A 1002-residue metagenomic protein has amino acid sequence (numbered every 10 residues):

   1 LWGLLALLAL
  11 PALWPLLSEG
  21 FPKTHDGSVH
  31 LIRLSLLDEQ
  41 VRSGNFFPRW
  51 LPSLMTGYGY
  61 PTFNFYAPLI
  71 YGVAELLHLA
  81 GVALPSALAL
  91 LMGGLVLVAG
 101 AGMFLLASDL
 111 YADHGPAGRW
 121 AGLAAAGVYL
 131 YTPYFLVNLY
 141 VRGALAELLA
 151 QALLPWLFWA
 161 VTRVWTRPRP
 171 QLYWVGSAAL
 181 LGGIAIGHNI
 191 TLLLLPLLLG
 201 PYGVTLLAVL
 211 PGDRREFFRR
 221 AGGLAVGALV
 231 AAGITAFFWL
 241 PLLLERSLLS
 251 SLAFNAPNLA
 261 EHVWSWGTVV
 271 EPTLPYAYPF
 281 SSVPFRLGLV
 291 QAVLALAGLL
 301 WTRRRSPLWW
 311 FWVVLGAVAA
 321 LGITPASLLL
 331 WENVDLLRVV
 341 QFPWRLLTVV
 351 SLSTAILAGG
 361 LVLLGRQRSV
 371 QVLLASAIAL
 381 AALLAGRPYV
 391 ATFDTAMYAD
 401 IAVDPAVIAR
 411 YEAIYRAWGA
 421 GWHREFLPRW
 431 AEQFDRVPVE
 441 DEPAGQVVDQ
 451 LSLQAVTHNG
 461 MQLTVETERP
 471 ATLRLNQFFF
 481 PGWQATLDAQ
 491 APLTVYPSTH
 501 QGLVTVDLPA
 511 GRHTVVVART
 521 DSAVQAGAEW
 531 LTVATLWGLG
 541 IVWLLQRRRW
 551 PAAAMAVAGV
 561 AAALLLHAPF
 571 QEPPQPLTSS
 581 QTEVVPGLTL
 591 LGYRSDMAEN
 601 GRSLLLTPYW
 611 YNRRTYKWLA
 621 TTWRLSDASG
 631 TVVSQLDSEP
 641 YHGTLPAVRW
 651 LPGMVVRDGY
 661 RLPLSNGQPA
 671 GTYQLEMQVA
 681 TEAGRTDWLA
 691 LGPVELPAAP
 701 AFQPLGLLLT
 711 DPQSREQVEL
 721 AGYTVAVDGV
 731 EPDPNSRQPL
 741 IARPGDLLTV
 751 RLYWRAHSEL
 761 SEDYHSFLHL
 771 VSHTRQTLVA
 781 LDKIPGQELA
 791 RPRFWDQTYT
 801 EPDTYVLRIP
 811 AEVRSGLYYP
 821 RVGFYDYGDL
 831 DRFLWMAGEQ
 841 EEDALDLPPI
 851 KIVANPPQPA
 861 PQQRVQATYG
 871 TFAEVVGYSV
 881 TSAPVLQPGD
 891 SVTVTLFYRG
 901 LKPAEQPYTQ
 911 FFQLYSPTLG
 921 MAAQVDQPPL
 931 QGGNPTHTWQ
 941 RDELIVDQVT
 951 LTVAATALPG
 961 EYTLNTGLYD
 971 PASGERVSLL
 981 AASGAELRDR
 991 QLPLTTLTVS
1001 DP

Functional and structural regions predicted by a protein language model:
L1-M397, H513-A518, Q525-H567: Membrane-embedded transmembrane-helix bundle of lipid-linked glycan/lipid transferases
D26, A101, S108, V362-L363 (+5 more regions): Extracytoplasmic
L34, L252-A253, T464-T467, M597-L604: Membrane-interface loop/short-helix elements at transmembrane-helix boundaries of multipass membrane proteins
G81-V82, Y111-G115, R366-Q367, A489-Q490 (+4 more regions): Residue-level recognition of short, structured coil/turn motifs that connect secondary structure elements
Y111-A121, T166-L172, V209-F218, Q367-V370 (+7 more regions): Intrinsically disordered, low-complexity coil segments
P196, F238, L243-L244, Q291 (+16 more regions): A broadly conserved detector of short glycine/acidic/proline-rich loop/turn motifs that flank catalytic sites and bind
A391-I408, L427-P443, Q501-L503, R512 (+2 more regions): Extracellular/lumen-exposed scaffold segments
V437-Q546, F911, S916-T918: Active-site-proximal, structured, solvent-exposed surfaces of multi-pass membrane proteins that position macromolecular
